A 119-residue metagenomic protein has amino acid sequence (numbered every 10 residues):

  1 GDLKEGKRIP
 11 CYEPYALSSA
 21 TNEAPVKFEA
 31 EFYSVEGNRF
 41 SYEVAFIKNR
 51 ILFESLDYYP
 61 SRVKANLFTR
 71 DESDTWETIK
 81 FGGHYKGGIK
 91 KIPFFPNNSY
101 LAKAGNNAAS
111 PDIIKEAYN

Functional and structural regions predicted by a protein language model:
G1-S41, I47-K48: Conserved P-loop NTP-binding catalytic core
N38-N119: Electropositive, glycine-dotted interaction segments that contact anionic polymers or phosphate-rich ligands
